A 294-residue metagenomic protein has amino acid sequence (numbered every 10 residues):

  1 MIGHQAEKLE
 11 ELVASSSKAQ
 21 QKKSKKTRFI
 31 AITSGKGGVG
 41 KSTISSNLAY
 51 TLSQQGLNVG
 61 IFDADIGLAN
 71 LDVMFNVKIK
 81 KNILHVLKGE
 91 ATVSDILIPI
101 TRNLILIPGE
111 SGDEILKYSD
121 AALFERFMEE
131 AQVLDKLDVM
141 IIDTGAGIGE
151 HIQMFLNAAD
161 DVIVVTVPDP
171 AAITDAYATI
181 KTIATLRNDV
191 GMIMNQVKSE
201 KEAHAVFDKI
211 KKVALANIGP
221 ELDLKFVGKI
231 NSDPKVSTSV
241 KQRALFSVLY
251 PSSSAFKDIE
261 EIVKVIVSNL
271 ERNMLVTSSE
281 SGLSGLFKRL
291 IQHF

Functional and structural regions predicted by a protein language model:
M1-G35: Extreme N-terminal, non-catalytic leader segments that precede Walker-type/kinase nucleotide-binding cores
K22, R28-D65: Walker A/P-loop phosphate-binding motif and the immediately C-terminal alpha-helix
Y50-Q54, N157, A178-K181, S268: Short, well-ordered alpha-helices that flank and scaffold nucleotide-derived cofactor binding pockets
F62-D138, V240-Q242: P-loop/Walker-type NTP enzyme "switch/lid" segment
T144-G228, S232, T238: Conserved catalytic-core segment of NTP-binding enzymes
I218-Y250, A255-V265: Beta-strand-loop-alpha "switch" segments that mediate conformational coupling across diverse proteins
L245-F294: NTP-binding/hydrolysis catalytic cores, primarily Walker-type P-loop NTPases
